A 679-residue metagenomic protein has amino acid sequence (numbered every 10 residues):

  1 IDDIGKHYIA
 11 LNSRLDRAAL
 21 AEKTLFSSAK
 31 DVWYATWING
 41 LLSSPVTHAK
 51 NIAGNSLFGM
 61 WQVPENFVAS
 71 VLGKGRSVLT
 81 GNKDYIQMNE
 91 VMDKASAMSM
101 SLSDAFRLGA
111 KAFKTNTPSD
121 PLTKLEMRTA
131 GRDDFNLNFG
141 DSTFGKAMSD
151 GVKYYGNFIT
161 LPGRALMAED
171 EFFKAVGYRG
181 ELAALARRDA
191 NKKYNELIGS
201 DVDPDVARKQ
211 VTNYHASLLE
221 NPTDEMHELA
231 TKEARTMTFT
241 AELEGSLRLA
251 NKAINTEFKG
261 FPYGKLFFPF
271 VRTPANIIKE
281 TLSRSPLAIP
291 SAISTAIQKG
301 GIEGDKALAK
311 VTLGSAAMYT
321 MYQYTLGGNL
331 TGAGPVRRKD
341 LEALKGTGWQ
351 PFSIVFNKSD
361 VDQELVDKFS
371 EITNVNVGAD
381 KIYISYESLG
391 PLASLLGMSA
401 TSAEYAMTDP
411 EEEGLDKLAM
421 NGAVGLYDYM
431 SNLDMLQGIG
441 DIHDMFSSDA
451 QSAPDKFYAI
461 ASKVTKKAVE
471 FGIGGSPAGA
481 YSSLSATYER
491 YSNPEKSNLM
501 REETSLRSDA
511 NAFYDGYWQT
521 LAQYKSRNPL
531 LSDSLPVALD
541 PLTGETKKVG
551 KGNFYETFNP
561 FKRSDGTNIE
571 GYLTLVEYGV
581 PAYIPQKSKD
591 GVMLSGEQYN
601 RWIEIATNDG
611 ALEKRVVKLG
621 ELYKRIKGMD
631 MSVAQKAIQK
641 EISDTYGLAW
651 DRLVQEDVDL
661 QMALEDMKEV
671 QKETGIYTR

Functional and structural regions predicted by a protein language model:
D2-G5: Acidic/polar low-complexity scaffolding segments in large eukaryotic proteins
H7-E556: Amphipathic interfacial helices
A450-R679: Hydrophobic alpha-helical segments
